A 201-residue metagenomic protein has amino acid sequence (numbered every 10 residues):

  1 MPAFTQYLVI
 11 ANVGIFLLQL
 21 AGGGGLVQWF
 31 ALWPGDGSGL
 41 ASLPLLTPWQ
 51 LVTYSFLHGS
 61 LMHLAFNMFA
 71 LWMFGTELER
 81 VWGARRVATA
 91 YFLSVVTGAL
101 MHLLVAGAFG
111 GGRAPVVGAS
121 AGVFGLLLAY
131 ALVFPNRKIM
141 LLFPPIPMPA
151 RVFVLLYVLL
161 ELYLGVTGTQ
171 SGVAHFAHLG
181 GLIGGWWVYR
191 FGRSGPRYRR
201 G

Functional and structural regions predicted by a protein language model:
M1-G201: A detector for small-residue-rich transmembrane helices and their helix-helix packing motifs
